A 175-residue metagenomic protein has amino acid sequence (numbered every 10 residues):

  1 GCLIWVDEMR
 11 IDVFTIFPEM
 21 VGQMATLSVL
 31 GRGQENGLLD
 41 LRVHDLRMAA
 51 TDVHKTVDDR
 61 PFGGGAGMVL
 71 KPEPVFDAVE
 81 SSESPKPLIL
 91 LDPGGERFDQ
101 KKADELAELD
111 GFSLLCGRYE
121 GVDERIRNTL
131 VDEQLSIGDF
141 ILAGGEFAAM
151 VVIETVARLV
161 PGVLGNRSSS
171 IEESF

Functional and structural regions predicted by a protein language model:
V6-S82: N-terminal nucleotide/polyanion-binding subdomain common to many enzyme families
D12-F14, R42-H44, P87-I89, F112-L114 (+1 more regions): Hydrophobic/aromatic beta-strand patches that form the interior of the parallel beta-sheet core in alpha/beta enzyme
L46-A49, R118-V122: Short glycine-enriched loops at secondary-structure junctions
H54, Q100-K102, R125-R127: Short, well-ordered secondary-structure micro-motifs
P61-G64, G117, G138-L142: Short histidine-centered catalytic/ligand-binding loop motif
V69-R118: S-adenosyl-L-methionine/SAH cofactor-binding core of RNA-modifying enzymes
V122, I126-F175: Structured adenosyl-cofactor binding patch, chiefly the S-adenosyl-L-methionine
